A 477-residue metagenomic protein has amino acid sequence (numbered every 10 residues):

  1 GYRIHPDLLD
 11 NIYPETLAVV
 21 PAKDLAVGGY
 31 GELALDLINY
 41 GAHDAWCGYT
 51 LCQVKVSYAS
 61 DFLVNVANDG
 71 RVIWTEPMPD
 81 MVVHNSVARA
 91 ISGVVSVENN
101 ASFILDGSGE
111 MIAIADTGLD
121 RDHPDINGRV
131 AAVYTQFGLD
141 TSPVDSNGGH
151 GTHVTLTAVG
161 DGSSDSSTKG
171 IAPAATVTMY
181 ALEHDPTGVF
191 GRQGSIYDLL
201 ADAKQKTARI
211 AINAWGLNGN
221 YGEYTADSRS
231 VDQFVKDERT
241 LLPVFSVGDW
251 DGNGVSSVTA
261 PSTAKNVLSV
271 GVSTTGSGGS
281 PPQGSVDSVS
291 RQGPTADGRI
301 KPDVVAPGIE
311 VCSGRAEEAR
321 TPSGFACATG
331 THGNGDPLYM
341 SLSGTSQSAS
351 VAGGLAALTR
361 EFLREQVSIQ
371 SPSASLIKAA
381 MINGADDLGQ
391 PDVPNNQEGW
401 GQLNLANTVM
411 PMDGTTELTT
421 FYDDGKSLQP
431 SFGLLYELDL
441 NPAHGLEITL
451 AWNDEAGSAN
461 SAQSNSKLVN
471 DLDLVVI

Functional and structural regions predicted by a protein language model:
G1-L17, K23-S102, K265: Autoinhibitory propeptides
L8, I12-Y13, G29-L35, N68-D69 (+12 more regions): Subtilisin-like serine protease catalytic core
L9-N11, E238, P372, P394-N470: Secreted peptidase-domain scaffold signal
G138-N147, G324-T345: Short pre-catalytic strand/loop immediately N-terminal to key active-site residues, enriched for Gly-Thr
I212-A214, P243-G248: Active-site neighborhood of phospho(di)ester-bond hydrolases with catalytic His/Asp-centered motifs
D249-A264: Glycine-rich, charge-decorated loop segments at or immediately adjacent to ligand/cofactor-binding or catalytic sites
D473-I477: Beta-strand signatures of extracellular beta-sandwich domains
